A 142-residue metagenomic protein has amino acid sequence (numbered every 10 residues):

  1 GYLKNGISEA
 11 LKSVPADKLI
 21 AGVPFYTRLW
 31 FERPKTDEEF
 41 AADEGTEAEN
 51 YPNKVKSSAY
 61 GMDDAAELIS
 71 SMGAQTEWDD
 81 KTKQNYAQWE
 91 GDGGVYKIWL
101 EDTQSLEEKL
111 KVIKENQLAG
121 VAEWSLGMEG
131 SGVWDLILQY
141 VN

Functional and structural regions predicted by a protein language model:
G1-K35: Active-site region of glycoside hydrolase catalytic domains
N5-S8, Q104-E115, D135: Solvent-exposed, polar/charged alpha-helical surfaces in well-ordered, non-transmembrane soluble domains, broadly
K12-A16, E90-D92, K114-N116: Extracellular/periplasmic catalytic domains that process cell-envelope and extracellular macromolecules
A21, I113, V121: Conserved, mostly hydrophobic/aromatic
V23, S125-L126: Active-site proximal loops enriched in glycine and acidic residues that flank catalytic Cys/His/Asp and coordinate
V23-V112, V141: Glycan-binding loop/region signatures in secreted carbohydrate-active enzymes
K81, V112-E115, G127-N142: Aromatic-rich peripheral "rim/lid" segments of glycoside hydrolase catalytic domains that contact and position glycan
